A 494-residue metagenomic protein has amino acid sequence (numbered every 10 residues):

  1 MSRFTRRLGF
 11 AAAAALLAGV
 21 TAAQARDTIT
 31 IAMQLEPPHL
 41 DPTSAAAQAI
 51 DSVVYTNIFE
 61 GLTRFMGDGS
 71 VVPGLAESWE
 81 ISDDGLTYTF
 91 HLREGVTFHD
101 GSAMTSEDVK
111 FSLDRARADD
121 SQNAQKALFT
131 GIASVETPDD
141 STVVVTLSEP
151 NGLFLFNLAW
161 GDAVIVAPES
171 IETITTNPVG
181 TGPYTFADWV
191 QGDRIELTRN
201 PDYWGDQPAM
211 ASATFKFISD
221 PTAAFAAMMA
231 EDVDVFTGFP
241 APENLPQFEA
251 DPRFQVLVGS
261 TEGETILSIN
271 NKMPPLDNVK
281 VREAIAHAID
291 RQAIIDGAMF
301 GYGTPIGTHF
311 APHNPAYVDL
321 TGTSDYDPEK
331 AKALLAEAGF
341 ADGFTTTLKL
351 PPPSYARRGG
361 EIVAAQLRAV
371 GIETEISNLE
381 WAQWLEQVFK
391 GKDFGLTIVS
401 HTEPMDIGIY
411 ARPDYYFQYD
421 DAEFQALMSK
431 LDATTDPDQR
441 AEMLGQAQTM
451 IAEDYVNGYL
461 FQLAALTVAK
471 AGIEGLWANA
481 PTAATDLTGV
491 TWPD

Functional and structural regions predicted by a protein language model:
T30, T105-S112, D140-T146, G182-P183 (+7 more regions): Alpha-helical secondary-structure segments
M33-D83, D114, V179-G180: N-terminal lobe/hinge region of extracytoplasmic solute-binding protein
S70, P150, F156-P208, S212 (+3 more regions): Gly/Pro-rich hinge or "lid" segments in bacterial periplasmic/extracellular proteins
H91, Q125-A167: Surface-exposed binding/hinge segments that line and control ligand-binding clefts or catalytic entry sites
E172, N200-P246, E373-E375: Ligand-site clamp/hinge motif
N270, F300, T304-E337, Y355-R358: Structural transition elements
E373-L385, G408-G472, D494: Extracytoplasmic/peripheral linker and loop segments enriched in polar/acidic and small residues with frequent Thr/Pro
T467-D494: Long beta-strand-rich cores associated with HINT superfamily self-processing modules
